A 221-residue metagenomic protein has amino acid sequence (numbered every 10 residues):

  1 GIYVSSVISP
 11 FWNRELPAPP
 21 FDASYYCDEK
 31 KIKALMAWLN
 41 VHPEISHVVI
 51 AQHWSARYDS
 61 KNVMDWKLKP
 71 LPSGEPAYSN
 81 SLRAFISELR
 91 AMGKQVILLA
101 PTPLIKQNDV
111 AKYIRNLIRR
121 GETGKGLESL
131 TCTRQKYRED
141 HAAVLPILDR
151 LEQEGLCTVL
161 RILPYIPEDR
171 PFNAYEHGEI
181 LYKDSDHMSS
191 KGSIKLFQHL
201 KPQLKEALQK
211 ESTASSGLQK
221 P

Functional and structural regions predicted by a protein language model:
G1-P221: Extracellular glycan-modifying ectodomains
